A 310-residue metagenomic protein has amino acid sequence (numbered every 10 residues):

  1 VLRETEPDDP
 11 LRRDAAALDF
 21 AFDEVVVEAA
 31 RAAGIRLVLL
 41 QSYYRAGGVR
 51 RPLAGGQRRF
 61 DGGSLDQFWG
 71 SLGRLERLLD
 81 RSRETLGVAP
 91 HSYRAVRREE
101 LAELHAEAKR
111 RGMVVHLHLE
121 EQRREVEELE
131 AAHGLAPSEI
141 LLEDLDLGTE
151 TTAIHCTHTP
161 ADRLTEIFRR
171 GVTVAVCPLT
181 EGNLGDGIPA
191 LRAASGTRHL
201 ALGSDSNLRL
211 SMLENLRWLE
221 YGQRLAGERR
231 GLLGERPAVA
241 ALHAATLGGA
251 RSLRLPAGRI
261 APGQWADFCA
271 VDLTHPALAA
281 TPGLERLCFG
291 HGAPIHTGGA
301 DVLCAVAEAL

Functional and structural regions predicted by a protein language model:
L2-E6, L18, E285-L310: Divalent-metal (often Zn2+) His-rich catalytic cores of metallo-beta-lactamase-fold enzymes
R3, Y43-R45, S92-R94, E121-R123 (+4 more regions): Active-site-proximal loop/turn and secondary-structure-junction residues that shape catalytic pockets, frequently
L11-C156: Metal-coordinating catalytic core of metallo-dependent amide/deamination hydrolases
V49, R123-L135, R163-F168, G185-A194 (+2 more regions): Histidine/acidic-residue-rich catalytic or RNA/ligand-binding cores of hydrolases and nuclease-related proteins
E107-V114, D146-T149, E166-A175, S195-L200 (+1 more regions): Glycine-enriched alpha-helix->loop->beta-strand junction motifs that scaffold or abut catalytic
E143-E150, R192-D272: His/Asp/Glu-enriched, well-ordered alpha-helical/loop segment that forms or immediately abuts the divalent-metal
A153-H155, A175-C177, A201-S204, A279 (+1 more regions): Active-site neighborhood of phospho(di)ester-bond hydrolases with catalytic His/Asp-centered motifs
W265-E285: C-terminal cap of metal-dependent C-N hydrolases
